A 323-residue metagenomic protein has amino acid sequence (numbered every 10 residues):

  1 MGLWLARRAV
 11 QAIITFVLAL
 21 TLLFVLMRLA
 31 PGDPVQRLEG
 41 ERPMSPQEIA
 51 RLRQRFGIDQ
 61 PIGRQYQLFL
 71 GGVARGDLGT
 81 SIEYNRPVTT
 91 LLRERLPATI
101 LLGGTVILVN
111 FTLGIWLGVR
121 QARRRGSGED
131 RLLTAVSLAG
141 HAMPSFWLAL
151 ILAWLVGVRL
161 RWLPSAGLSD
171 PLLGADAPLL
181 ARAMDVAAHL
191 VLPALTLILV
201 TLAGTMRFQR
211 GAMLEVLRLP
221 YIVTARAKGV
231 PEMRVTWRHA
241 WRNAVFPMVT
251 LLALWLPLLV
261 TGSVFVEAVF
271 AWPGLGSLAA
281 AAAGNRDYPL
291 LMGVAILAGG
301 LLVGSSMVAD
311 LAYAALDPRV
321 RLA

Functional and structural regions predicted by a protein language model:
G2-L3, L96-E129, S145, L173-A323: Alpha-helical transmembrane segments of integral membrane proteins, especially multi-pass inner/plasma-membrane
A6-F16: N-terminal signal-anchor/signal peptide hydrophobic helix marking the start of the first transmembrane segment
A9, E48, L52, I62-L78 (+9 more regions): Hydrophobic alpha-helical segments of integral membrane proteins, encompassing both true transmembrane helices
A12, R42-P43, L138, W154 (+3 more regions): Residue-level recognition of pore/gate-forming positions within transmembrane alpha-helices of multi-pass
A12, R95, T99, A135-L138 (+3 more regions): Residue-level signal for discrete positions within transmembrane alpha-helices of multi-pass small-molecule
F16-Q67, V156, L160-A183: Hydrophobic alpha-helical transmembrane segments of membrane transport/permease proteins and related membrane-embedded
L23-L29, G71, A135-G167, H189 (+1 more regions): Membrane-water interface segments at the C-terminal ends of transmembrane alpha-helices in multi-pass inner-membrane
D59-I115: An internal, D/E-rich "acidic patch" concept
